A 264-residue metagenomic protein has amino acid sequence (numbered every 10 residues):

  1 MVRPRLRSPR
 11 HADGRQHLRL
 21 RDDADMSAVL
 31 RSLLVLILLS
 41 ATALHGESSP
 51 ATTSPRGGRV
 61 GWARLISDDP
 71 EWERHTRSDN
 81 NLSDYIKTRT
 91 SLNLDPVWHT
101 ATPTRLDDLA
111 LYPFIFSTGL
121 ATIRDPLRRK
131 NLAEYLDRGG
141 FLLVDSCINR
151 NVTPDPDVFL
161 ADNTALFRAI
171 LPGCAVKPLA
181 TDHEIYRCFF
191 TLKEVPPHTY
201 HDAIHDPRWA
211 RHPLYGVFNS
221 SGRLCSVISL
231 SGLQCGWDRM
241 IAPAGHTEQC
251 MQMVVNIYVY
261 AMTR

Functional and structural regions predicted by a protein language model:
M1-Q16, G58-G61, I66, P70 (+4 more regions): An acidic, glycine-rich "communication" segment
M1-S27, L44-F114, L120-A121, L233-Q234 (+1 more regions): Aromatic-Pro/Gly-enriched surface loop or interdomain linker that acts as a lid/target-recognition segment
S32-A41: Bacterial N-terminal signal peptides
L92, R138, P172-G173: Short, well-ordered coil loops that connect the C-terminus of an alpha-helix to the N-terminus of a beta-strand
W98-T104, D125-L132, W209-L214: Alpha-helical scaffolding within the catalytic cores of extracellular/periplasmic polymer-degrading hydrolases
D108-G119, F189-T199: Charged, often glycine-rich, active-site loop that binds/positions anionic groups
A110-L111, D137-R138, S220-G222: Short, well-ordered loop/turn elements at secondary-structure boundaries
F114-P154: Short alpha-beta junction capping motif
